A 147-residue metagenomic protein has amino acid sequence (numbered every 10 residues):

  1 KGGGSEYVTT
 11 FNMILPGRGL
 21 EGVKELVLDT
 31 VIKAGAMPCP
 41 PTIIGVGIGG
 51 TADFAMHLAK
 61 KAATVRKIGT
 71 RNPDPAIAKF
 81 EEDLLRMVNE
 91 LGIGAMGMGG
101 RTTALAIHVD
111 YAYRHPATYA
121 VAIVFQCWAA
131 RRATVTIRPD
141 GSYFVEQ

Functional and structural regions predicted by a protein language model:
K1-Q147: Non-transmembrane, aqueous-exposed alpha-helical and coiled segments at domain scale
